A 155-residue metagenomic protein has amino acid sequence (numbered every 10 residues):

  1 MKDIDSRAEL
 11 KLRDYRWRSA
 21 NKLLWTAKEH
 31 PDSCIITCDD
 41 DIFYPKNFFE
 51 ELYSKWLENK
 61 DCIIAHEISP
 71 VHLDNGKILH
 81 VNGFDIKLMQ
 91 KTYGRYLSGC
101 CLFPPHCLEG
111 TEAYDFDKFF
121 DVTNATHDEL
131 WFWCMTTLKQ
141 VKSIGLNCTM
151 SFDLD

Functional and structural regions predicted by a protein language model:
M1-L12: Acidic donor-binding segment of Leloir-type glycosyltransferases
D14-N21, A125-T126: A short, glycine-/small-residue-rich helix N-cap motif at loop->alpha-helix starts within glycosyltransferase
L23-C34: Active-site nucleotide-sugar/metal-binding loop of Leloir-type enzymes
T26, F43-K118: Conserved catalytic core of nucleotide-sugar-dependent glycosyltransferases
D32, N59-C62, V141: Short, high-confidence coil segments that cap the C-terminus of an alpha-helix and link into the following beta-strand
D32-F43: Short beta-strand-to-loop acidic/aromatic patch adjacent to the donor-nucleotide binding site
G110, D117-D155: C-terminal catalytic/acceptor-binding lobe
